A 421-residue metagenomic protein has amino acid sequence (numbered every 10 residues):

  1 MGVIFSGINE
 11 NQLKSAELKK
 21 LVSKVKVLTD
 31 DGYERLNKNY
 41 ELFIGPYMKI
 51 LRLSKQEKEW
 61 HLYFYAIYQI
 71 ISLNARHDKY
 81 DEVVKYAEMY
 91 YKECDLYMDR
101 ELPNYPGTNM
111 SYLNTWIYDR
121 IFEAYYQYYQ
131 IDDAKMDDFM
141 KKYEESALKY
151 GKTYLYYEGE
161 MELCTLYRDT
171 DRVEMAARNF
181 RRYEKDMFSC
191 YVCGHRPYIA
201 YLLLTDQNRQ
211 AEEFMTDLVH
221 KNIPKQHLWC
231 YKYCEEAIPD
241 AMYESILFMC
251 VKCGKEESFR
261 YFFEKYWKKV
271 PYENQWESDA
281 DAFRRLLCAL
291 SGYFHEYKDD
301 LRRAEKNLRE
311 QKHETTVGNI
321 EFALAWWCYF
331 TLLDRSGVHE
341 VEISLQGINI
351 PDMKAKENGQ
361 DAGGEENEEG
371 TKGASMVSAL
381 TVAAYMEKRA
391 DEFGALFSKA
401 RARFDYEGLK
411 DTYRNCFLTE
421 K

Functional and structural regions predicted by a protein language model:
G2-E10, E310-K421: C-terminal non-catalytic interaction modules
E10, L51-K58, Y90-G107, K141-T153 (+5 more regions): Solenoid-like repeat scaffolds
E17-T29, H61-Y65, M110-R120, K149-E160 (+4 more regions): Generic helix N-cap/helix-start motif at coil->alpha-helix transitions
K19-K38, L42-R52, Q56-K79, Y112-Q127 (+2 more regions): Non-membrane alpha-helical segments in proteins
R35-K49, D78-R100, Q127-K142, C164-R181 (+3 more regions): Helix-turn-helix repeat elements of alpha-solenoid scaffolds
L73, A124, L166, Y201 (+4 more regions): TPR/TPR-like alpha-solenoid repeats
Y191-F294, L301: A compositional/structural signature marking long, glycine- and acidic/polar-rich segments with frequent tryptophans
E257-K354: Active-site/pore-lining binding-face segments in mid-to-C-terminal subdomains
